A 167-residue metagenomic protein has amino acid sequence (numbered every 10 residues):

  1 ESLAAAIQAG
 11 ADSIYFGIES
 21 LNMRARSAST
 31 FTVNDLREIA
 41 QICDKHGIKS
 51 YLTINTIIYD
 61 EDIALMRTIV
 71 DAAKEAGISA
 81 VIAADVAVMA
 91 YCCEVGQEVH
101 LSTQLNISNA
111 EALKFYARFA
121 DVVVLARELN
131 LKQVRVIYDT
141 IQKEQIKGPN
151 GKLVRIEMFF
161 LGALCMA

Functional and structural regions predicted by a protein language model:
E1-A167: Non-catalytic helical/linker scaffolds that mediate oligomerization, partner binding, and domain coupling around large
